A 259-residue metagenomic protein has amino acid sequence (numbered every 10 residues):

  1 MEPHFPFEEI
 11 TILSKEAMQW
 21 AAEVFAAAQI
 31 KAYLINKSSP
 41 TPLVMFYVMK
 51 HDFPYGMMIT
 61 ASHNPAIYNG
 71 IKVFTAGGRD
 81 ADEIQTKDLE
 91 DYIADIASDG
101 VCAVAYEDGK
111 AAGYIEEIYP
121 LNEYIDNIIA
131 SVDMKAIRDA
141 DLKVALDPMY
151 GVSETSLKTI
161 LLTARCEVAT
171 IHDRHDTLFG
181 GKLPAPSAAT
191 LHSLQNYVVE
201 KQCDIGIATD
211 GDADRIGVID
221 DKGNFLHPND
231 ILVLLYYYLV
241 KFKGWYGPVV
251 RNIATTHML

Functional and structural regions predicted by a protein language model:
E2, I137-K143, V240-F242: Immediate post-signal peptide segment of exported/extracytoplasmic ligand-binding proteins
E2-I10, K143-A145, P248-N252: Short glycine-rich phosphate-binding loop at a beta-alpha junction
P6-Y68, T159-I219: N-terminal small/polar loop signature for handling phosphorylated ligands or for N-terminal nucleophile
E9-A17, P148-T155, T255: Glycine-rich phosphate-binding loops at beta-strand->alpha-helix junctions
N36, D91-I125, D221-L259: Proline/glycine-rich low-complexity loops and linkers
T41-V44, S153-E154, M258-L259: Short, well-ordered alpha-helical microsegments
M57, G70-L89, D214-K241: Glycine-rich phosphate-binding loop of actin/hexokinase-like ATP-binding domains
N69-K201: Gly/Ser/Thr-enriched, mixed-charge loops and adjacent short helices that form phosphate/oxyanion-binding elements
